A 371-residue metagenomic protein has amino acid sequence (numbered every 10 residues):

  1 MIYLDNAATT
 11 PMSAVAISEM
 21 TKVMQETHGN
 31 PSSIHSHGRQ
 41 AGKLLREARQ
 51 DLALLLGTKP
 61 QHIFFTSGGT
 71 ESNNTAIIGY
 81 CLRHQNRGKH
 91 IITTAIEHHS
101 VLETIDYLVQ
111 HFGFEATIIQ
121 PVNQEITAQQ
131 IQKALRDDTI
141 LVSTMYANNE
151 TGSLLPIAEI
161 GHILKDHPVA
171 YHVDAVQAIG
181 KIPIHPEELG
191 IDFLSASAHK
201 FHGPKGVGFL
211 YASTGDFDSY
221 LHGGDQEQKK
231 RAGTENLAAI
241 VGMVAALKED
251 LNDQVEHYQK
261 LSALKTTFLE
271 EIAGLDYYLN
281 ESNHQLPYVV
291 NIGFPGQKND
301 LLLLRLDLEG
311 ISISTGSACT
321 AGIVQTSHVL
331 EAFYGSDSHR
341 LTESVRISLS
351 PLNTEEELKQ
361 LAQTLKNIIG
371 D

Functional and structural regions predicted by a protein language model:
M1-D371: Pyridoxal 5′-phosphate
